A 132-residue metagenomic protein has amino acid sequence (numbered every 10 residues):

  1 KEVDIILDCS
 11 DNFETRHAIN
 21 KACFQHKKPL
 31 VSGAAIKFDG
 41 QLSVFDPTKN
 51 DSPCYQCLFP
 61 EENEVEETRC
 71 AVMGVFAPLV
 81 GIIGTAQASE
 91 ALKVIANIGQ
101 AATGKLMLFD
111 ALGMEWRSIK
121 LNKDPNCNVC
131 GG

Functional and structural regions predicted by a protein language model:
K1-E2: Alpha-helix C-terminal capping/helix-to-coil transition sites in glycosyltransferase folds
I5-F45: ADP-ribose/adenylate-binding Rossmann-like module
D8-S10, V75-L79: Flexible, glycine/proline-enriched loop segments at strand-loop-helix junctions that form or flank small-ligand binding
F13, T48, M73, I82-S89 (+1 more regions): Electropositive phosphate-/nucleotide-binding environments in soluble metabolic enzymes
P47-L58: Rossmann-fold dehydrogenase core element
C57-A77: The feature captures the short pre-catalytic strand/loop hairpin that immediately precedes and shapes the active-site
T85-A101: Oxidoreductase and adenylate-handling cofactor-binding alpha/beta cores
G99-G132: Phosphate-binding loop/pocket of nucleotide- and phosphate-handling active sites
